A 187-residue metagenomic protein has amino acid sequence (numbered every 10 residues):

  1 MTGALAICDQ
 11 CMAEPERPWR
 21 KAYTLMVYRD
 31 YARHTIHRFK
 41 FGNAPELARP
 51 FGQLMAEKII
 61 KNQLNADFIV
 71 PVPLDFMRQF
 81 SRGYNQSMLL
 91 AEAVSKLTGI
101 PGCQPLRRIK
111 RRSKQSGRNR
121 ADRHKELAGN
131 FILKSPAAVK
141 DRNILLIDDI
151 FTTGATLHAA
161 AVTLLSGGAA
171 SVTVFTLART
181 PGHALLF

Functional and structural regions predicted by a protein language model:
M1-L97, S116-G117: Extended interfacial segments that mediate partner engagement and assembly in macromolecular machines
E92, P101-F187: PRPP/pyrophosphate-binding module of the type I phosphoribosyltransferase fold
